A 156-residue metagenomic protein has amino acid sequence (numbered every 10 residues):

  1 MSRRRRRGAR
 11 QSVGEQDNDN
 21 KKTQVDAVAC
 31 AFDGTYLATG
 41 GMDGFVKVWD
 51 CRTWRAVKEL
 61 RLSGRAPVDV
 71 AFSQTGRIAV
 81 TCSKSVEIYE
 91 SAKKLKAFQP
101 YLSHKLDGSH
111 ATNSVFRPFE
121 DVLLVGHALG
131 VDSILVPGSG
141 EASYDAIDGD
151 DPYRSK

Functional and structural regions predicted by a protein language model:
M1, A9-G41: Solenoidal tandem-repeat scaffolds enriched in leucines and small polar residues
R3-R7, A66, K84-S85, A92-K156: Terminal intrinsically disordered, low-complexity extensions flanking WD-repeat/beta-propeller proteins
V13-N18, R55-L60, F98-H104: A short beta-strand motif characteristic of beta-propeller blades
T23-C30, R65-A71, S109-V115: Canonical WD40 repeat/beta-propeller blade segments in eukaryotic WD-repeat proteins
T23-D26, D43-K47, K84-E87, L129-G130: Short coil/turn segments within WD40 beta-propeller repeats
F32-D33, S73-Q74, P118-F119: Residue-level detector of Asp-centered blade-edge/turn motifs that repeat once per structural unit in beta-propeller
L37, I78-A79, L123: Hydrophobic beta-strand positions that form the internal "hydrophobic ladder" of WD40/Gbeta-like beta-propeller blades
V48-V57, E90-L95, V136-P137: Beta-propeller blade-edge and WD-like acidic-aromatic loop motif
